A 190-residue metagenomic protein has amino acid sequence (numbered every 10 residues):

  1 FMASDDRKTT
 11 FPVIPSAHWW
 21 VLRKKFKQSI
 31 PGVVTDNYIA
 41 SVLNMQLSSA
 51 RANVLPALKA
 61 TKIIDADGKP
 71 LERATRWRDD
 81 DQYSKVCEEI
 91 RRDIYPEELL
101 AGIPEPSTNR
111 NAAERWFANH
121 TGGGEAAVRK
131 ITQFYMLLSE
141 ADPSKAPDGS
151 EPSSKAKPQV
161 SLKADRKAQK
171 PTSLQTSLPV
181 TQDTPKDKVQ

Functional and structural regions predicted by a protein language model:
M2-M45: Short, amphipathic alpha-helical interface elements at domain boundaries that mediate macromolecular binding
K27-G32, A66-G68, V86-E89, E105-T108: Helix-boundary capping/turn motifs
N37-S48, W116-G123: Short helix-coil junctions and helix-kink-helix linkers
M45-A60, E125-R129: Short amphipathic alpha-helical interaction segments
L55, D65-E97: Accessory beta->alpha helical hairpin/"wing" motif in late/C-terminal subdomains of nucleic-acid enzymes
K59-K69, P143-S144: A short, conserved structural fragment
S84-E125: Leucine-rich, amphipathic alpha-helical/linker segments
I131-Q190: Intrinsically disordered, low-complexity regulatory segments
